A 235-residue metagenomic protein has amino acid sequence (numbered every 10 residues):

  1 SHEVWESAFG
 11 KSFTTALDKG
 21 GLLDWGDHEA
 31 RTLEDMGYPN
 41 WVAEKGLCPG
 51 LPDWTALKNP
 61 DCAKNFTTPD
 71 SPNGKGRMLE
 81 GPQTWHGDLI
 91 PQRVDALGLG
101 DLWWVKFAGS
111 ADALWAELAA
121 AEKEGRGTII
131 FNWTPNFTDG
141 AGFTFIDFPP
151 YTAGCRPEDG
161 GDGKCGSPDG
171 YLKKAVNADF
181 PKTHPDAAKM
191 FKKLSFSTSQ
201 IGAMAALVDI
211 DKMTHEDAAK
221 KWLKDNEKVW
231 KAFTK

Functional and structural regions predicted by a protein language model:
S1-K19, A113, A120, F137-F143: Pocket-flanking alpha-helical
H2, W41-A43, E80-H86, D179-F180: Short coil/turn segments
T14-M78: A conserved helix-loop-strand patch within extracytoplasmic ligand-binding domains of the periplasmic binding
L33-L47, D169-T183, A206-L207: A bilobed periplasmic-binding-protein/Venus flytrap-type ligand-binding module shared by bacterial periplasmic
W54, G87, P91, A111-W115 (+4 more regions): Extracytoplasmic/secreted envelope proteins and their assembly/folding machinery, especially bacterial periplasmic
G74-T152, P157: Ligand-binding pocket segment of bilobal, Venus flytrap-like solute-binding proteins
P135-S195: C-terminal lobe and pocket-closing loops of periplasmic/extracytoplasmic Venus-flytrap solute-binding proteins
K189-K235: C-terminal functional modules
